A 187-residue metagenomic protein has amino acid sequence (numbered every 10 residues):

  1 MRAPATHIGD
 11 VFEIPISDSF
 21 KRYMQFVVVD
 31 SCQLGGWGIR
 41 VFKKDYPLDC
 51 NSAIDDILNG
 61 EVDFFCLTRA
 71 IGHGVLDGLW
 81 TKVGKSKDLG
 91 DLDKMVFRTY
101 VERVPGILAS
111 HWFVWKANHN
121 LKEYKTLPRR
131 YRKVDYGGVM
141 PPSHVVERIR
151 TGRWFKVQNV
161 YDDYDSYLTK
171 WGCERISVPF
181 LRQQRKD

Functional and structural regions predicted by a protein language model:
M1-P47, S52-A53: Short N-terminal edge-element motif at the start of the domain
P47-D187: Intrinsically disordered, low-complexity, charged/polar segments
